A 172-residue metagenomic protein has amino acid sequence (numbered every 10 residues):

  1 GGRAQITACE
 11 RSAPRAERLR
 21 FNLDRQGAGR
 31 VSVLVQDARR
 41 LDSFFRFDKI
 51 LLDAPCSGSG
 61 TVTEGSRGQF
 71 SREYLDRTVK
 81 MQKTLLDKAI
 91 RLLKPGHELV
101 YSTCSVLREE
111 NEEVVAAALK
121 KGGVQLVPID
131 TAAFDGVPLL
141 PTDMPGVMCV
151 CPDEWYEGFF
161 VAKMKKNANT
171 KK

Functional and structural regions predicted by a protein language model:
G1-K172: S-adenosylmethionine
